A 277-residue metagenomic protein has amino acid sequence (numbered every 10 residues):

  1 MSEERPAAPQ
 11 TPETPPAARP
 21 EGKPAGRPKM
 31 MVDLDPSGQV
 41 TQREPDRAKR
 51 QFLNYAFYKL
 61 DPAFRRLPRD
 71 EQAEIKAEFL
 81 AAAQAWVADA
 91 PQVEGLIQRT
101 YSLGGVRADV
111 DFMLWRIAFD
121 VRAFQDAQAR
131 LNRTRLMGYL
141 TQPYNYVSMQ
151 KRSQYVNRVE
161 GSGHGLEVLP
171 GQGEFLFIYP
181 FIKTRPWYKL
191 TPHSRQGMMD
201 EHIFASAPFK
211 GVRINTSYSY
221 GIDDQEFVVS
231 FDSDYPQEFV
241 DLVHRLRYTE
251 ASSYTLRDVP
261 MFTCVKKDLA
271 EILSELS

Functional and structural regions predicted by a protein language model:
S2-A88, F119-F124, P143-P208, Y220 (+2 more regions): Short S/T/G/P-rich N-terminal loop/turn motif that feeds into the first structured element of a domain
Q42-R43, Q98-G104, L131-R133, G165-L166 (+1 more regions): Catalytic micro-motifs at enzyme active sites that drive phosphoryl/nucleotidyl and oxygen chemistry
Q51, G95, G138-L140: Structured loop/turn residues at beta-strand edges in well-structured enzyme cores
Q51-L53, V110-F112, E174-L176, Q225-V228: Short, surface-exposed beta-edge/turn micro-motifs
Y58-K59, S102-L103, M113-F119, A127-R130 (+4 more regions): A structural feature that tracks compact, well-ordered secondary-structure segments with a strong bias toward
A83-V110, Q142-R152, I203-V228, L242 (+1 more regions): Short, glycine- and small/hydrophobic-rich beta-strand elements in well-ordered beta-sheets
V106-S148: Hydrophobic/aromatic-rich structural module bridging two neighboring secondary-structure elements via a short loop
L131-Y139, L246-T255: A common structural junction motif
